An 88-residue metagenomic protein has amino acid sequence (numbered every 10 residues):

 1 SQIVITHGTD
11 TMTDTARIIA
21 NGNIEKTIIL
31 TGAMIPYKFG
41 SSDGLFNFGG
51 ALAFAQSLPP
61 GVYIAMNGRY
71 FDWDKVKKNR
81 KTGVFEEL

Functional and structural regions predicted by a protein language model:
S1-L88: Active-site histidine-anchored catalytic micro-motif
